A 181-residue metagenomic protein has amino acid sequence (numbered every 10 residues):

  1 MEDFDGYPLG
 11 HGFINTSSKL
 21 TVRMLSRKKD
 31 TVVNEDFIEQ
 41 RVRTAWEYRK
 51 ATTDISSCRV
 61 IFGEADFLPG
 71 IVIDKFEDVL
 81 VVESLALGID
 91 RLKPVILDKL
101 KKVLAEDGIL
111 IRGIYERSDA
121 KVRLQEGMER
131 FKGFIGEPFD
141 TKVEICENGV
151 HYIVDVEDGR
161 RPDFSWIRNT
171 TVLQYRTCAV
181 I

Functional and structural regions predicted by a protein language model:
M1-E77: Non-catalytic accessory regions of SAM-dependent methyltransferases
F13, L85, V156-E157: Short clusters of small/polar residues that mark proteolytic maturation junctions
S18, G88-I89, R160-R161: Short, surface-exposed beta-strand-loop junctions and turns on beta-sheet-rich folds
R23-V32, V81-K93: Short histidine-centered catalytic/ligand-binding loop motif
G63-D74, K93-F164: Non-catalytic substrate-recognition/targeting regions of SAM-dependent transferases
D78, Y152-V154, T170-T171: Conserved hydrophobic/aromatic pocket- or pore-lining residues that grip, position, or stack substrates in active sites
W166-V180: Conserved alpha-helix/loop element of class I SAM-dependent methyltransferases that forms part of the SAM/SAH-binding
